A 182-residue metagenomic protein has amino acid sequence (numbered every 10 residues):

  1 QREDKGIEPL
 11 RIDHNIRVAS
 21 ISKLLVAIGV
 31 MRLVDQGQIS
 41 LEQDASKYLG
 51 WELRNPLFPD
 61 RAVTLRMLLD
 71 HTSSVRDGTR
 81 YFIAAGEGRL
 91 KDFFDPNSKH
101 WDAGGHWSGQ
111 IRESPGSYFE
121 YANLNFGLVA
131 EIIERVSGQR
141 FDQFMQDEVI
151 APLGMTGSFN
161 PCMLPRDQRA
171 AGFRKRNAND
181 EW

Functional and structural regions predicted by a protein language model:
Q1-I16, Q38, H106-G109: Short, conserved catalytic-motif segment at the N-terminal edge
R2-D4, P56-W182: Short, surface-exposed loop or secondary-structure junction motifs that flank catalytic or metal-binding residues
I12, S46-G50, D70, Q146: Phosphate-coordinating loops and pocket residues in cytosolic domains that bind phosphorylated ligands
I16-A19, F119-Y121: Catalytic tyrosine of NAD(P)H-dependent dehydrogenase/reductases that use a Tyr as the general acid/base
R17-E42, F126-E134: Active-site SXXK
L41-P56, A151-L153: Short, glycine/proline-biased beta-turn/loop segments that scaffold the active-site neighborhood
